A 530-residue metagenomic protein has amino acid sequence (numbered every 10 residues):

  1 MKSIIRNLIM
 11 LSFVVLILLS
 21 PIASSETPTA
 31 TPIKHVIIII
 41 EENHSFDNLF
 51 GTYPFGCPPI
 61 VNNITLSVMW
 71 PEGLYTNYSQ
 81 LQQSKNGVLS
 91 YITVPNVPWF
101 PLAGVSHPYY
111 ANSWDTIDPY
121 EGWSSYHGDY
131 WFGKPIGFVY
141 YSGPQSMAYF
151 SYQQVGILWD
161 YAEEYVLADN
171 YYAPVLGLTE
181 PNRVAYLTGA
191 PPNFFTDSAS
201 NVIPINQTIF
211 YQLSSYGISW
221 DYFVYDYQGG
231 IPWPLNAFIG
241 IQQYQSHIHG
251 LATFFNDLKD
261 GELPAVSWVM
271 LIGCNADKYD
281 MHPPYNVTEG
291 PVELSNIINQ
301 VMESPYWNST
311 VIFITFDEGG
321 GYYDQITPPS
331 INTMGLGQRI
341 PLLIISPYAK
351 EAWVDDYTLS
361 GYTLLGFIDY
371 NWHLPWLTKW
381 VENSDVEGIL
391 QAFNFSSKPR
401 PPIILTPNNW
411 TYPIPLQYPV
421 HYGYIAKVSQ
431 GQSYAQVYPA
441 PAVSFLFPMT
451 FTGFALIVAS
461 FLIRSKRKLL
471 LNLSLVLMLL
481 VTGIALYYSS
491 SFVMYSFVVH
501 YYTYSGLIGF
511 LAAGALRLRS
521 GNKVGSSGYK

Functional and structural regions predicted by a protein language model:
M1-P28, V437-K530: Secretory targeting signatures
S25-P441, F445: N-terminal pro-sequences and low-complexity stem/linker regions of secreted or lumenal proteins
